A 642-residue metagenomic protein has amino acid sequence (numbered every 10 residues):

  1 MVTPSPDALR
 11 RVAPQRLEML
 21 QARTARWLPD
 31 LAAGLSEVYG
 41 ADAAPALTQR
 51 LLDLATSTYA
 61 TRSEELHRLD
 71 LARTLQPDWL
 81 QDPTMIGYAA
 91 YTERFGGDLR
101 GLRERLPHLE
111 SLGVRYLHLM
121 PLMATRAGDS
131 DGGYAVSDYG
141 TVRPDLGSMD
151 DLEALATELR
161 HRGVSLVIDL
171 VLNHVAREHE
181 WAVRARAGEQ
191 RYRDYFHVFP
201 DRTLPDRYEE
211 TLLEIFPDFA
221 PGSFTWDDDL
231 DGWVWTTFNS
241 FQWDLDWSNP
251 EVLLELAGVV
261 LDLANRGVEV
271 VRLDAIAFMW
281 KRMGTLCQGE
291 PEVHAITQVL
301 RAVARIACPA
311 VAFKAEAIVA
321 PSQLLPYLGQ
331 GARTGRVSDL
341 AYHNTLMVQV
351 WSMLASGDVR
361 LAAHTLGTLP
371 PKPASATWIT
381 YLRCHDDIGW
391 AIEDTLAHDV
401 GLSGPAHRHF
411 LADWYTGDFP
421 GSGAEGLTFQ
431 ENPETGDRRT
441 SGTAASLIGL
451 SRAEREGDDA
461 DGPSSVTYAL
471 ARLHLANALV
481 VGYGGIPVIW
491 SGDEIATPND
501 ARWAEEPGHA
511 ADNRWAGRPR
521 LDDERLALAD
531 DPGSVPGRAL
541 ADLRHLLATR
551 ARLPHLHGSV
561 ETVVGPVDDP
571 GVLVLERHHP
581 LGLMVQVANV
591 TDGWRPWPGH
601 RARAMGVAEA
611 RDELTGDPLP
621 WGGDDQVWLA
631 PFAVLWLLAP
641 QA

Functional and structural regions predicted by a protein language model:
M1-E609, L614-A642: Active-site and adjacent substrate-binding regions of carbohydrate-active enzymes
